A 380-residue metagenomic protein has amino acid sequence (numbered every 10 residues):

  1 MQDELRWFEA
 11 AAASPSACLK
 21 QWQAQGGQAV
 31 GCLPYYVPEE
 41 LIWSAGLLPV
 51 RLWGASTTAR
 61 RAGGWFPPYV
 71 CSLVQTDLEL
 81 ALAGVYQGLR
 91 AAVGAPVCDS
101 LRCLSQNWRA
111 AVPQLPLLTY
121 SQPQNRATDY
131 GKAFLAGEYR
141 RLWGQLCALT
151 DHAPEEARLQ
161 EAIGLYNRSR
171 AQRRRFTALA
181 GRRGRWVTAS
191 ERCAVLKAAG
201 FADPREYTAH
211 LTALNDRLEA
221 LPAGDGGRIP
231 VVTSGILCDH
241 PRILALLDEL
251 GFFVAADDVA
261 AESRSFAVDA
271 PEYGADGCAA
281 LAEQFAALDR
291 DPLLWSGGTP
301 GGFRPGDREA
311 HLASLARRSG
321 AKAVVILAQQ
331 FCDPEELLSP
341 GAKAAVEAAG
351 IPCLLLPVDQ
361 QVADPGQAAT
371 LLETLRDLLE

Functional and structural regions predicted by a protein language model:
M1-Q28, A136, R140, G144-D269 (+1 more regions): A charged, amphipathic alpha-helical module
A29, Y35-V85, R90-A91, L104-S105: An N-terminal, globular interaction/scaffold subdomain
Y35-Y36, E40-W53, G235-A313: Redox- and metal-dependent alpha/beta enzyme cores, enriched for Fe-S-associated oxidoreductases and cofactor-handling
W53-A59, S121-N125, D258-S263, D359-Q360: Short, acidic/turn-prone active-site loops that include or flank metal/cofactor- and phosphate-binding residues
T58-P67, A127-G131, S263-P271, D364-Q367: Short, charged, surface-exposed secondary-structure boundary motifs
T76-A148: Acidic/His-rich segments in extracytoplasmic proteins that coordinate ligands and/or metal ions
A81, G301-G320, L337-L338: A short, acidic, amphipathic alpha-helical segment used as a generic capping/interface helix at domain edges
P340-E380: Peripheral docking tails and interdomain loops at the edges of cofactor- or intermediate-handling domains
